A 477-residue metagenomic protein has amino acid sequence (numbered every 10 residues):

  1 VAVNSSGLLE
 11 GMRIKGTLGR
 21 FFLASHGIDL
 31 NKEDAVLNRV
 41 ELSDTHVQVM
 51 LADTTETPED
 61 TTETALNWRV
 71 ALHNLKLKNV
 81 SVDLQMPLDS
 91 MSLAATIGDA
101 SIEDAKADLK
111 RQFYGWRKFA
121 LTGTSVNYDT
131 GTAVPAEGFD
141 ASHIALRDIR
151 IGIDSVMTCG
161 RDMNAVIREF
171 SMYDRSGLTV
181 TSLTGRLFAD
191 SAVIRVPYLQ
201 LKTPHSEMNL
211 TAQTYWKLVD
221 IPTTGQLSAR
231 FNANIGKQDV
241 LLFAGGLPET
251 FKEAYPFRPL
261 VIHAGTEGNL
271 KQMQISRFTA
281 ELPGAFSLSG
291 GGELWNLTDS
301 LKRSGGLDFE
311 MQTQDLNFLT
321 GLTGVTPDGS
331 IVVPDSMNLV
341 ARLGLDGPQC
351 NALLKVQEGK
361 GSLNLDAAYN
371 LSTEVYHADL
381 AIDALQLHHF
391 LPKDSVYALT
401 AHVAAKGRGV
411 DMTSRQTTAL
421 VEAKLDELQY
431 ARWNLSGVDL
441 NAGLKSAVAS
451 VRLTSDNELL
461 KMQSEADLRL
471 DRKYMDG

Functional and structural regions predicted by a protein language model:
V1-A2, H377: Surface-exposed extracellular loop regions of Gram-negative outer-membrane beta-barrel proteins
G7-F21, I28-T61, L66-W68, L72-H73 (+2 more regions): Interface amphipathic segments
